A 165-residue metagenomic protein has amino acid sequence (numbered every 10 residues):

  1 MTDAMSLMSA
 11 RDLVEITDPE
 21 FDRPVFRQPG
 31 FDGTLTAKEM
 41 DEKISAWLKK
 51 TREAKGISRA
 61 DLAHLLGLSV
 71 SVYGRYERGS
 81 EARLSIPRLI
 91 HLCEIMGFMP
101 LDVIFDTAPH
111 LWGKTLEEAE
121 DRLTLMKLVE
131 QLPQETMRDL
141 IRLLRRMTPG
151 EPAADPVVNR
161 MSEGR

Functional and structural regions predicted by a protein language model:
T2-D3, L7-A54: A short, Lys/Arg-rich alpha-helix, primarily the initiator
R59-A63, L92: Short alpha-helical "recognition helix" segments of helix-turn-helix
G67-L84, F105-A108: Recognition helix of helix-turn-helix/homeodomain-like DNA-binding domains that insert into the DNA major groove
P87-D102: DNA major-groove recognition helix of helix-turn-helix/homeodomain DNA-binding modules
L111-R165: Interfacial/linker helices and their anchor residues that mediate assembly or domain coupling
